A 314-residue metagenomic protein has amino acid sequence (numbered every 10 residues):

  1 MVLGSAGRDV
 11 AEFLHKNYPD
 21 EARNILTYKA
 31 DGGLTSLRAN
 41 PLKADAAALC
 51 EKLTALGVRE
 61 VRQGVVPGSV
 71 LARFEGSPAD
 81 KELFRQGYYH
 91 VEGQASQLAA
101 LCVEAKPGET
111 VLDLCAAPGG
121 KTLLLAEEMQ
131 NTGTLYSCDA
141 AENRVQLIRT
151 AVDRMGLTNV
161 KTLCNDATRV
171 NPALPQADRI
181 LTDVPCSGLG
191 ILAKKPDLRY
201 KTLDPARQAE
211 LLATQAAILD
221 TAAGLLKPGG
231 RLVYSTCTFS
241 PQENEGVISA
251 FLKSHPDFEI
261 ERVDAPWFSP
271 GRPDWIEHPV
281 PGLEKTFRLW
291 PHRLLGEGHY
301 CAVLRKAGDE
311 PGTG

Functional and structural regions predicted by a protein language model:
M1-G314: S-adenosylmethionine
